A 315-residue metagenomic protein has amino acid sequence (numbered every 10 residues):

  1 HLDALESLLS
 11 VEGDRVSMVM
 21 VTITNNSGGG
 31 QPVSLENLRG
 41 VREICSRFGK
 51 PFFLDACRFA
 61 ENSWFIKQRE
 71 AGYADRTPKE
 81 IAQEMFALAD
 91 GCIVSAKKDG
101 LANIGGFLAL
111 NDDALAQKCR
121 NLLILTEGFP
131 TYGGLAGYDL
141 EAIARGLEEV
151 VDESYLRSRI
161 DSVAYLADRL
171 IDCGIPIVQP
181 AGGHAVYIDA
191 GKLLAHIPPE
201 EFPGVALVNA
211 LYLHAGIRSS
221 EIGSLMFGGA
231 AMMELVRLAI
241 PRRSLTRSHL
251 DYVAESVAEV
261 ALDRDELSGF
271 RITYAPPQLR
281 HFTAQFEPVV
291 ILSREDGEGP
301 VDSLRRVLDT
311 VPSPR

Functional and structural regions predicted by a protein language model:
H1-I175, P198: Conserved PLP-enzyme active-site core in the AAT-like
S95, P180-A181, I222-L225: Acidic carboxylate-rich catalytic motifs and surrounding loops in phosphoryl-/glycosyl-chemistry enzymes
L110-K118, L122, Y138, L213-M233: Flexible glycine/proline-rich, aromatic-decorated loop/lid segments
A116-Q117, A195-P203, R243-Y252: Short, conserved charged micro-motifs
R120-L123, L140-E149, H184-L194, A231-R237 (+1 more regions): Short acidic (Asp/Glu) and glycine-rich catalytic loops that position anionic groups and cofactors
V150, H214, M226-R315: PLP-dependent enzyme catalytic core of the Aspartate aminotransferase-like
R157, Q179, G191-S219, A231: Active-site loop ensemble at the mouth of alpha/beta enzyme cores that anchors a bound cofactor
V163-A164, V178-A190: Conserved glycine-rich beta-strand-loop-beta hairpin in the small C-terminal domain of fold type I
